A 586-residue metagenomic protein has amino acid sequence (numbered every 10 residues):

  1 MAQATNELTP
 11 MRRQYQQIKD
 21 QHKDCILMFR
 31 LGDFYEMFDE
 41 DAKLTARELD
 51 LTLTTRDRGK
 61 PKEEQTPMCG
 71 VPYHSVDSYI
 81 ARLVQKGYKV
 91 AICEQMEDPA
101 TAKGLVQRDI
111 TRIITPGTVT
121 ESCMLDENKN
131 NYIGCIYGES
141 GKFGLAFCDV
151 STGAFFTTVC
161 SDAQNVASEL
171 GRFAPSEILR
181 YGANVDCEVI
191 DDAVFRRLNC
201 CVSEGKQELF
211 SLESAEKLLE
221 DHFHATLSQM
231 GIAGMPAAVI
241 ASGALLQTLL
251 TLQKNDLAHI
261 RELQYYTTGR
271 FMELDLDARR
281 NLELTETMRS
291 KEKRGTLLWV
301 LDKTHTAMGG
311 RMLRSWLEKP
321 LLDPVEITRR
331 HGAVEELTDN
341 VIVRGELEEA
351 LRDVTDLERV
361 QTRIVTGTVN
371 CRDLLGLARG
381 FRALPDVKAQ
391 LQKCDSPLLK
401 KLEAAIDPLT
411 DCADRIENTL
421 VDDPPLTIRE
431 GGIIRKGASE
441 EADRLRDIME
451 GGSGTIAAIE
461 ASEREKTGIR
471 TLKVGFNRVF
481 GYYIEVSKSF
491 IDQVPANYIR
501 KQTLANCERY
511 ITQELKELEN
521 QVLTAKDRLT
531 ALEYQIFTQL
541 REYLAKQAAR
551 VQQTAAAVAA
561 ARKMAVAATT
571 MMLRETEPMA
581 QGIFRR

Functional and structural regions predicted by a protein language model:
A2-E336, G345, E349-V365, V369-A461 (+1 more regions): Charged catalytic and DNA/RNA-contacting regions of genome-maintenance and nucleic-acid-processing enzymes
A2-E7, E485, Q493, V558-R586: Conserved NTPase motor "head" modules and their coupling/switch loops across ABC/AAA+ ATPases, GTPases, and GHKL ATPases
A2-T5, R13-Q17, D24, R541 (+3 more regions): Conserved phosphate-binding elements of NTP-dependent enzyme cores
I327-R330, A350, V354, G452 (+3 more regions): Intracellular alpha-helical coupling/juxtamembrane segments of multi-pass membrane proteins
T419-L420, L426, Y482-Y498, M571: Cytosolic, long alpha-helical scaffolding segments
A458, R464, G468-I469: Conserved nucleotide-binding/hydrolysis modules and their immediate coupling elements across P-loop/ASCE NTPase motors
L504, E508-R541, V558: Extended, charged coiled-coil "arm/hinge" scaffolds of SMC/Rad50-like chromosome-maintenance ATPases and other large
